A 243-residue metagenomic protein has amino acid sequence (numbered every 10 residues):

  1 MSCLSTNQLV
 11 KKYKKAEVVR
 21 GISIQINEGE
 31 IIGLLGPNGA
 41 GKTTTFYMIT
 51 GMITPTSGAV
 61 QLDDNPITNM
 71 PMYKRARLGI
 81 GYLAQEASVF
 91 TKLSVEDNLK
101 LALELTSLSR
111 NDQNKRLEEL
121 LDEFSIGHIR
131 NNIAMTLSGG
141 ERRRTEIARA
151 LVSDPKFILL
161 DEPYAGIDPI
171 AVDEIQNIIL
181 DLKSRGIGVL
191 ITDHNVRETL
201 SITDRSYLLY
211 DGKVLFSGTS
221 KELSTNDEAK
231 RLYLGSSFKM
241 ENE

Functional and structural regions predicted by a protein language model:
L35-P37: The feature captures the beta-strand-to-loop junction immediately N-terminal to the Walker
T50: Helix-to-loop junction immediately C-terminal to a conserved catalytic motif
N111-I129, Q176-L180, E228: Conserved ABC ATPase "signature" region
I133-L137, E141: Conserved ABC ATPase signature
D154: Conserved catalytic motifs of ABC-family nucleotide-binding domains
I158-E162: Catalytic Walker B motif of ABC-type/P-loop ATPase nucleotide-binding domains
